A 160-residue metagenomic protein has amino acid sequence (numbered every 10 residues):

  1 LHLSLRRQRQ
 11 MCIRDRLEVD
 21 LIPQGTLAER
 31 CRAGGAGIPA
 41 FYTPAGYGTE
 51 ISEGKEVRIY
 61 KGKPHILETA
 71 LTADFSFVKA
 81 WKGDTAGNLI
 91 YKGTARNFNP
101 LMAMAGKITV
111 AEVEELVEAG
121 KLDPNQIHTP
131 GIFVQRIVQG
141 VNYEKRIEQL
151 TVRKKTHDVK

Functional and structural regions predicted by a protein language model:
L1-I13: Single conserved hydrophobic/aromatic residue that forms the stacking wall/gate of nucleotide- or nucleobase-binding
R7, T26-E29, V117-A119: Short gly/pro/ser/thr-enriched loop/turn and capping motifs at secondary-structure boundaries
Q8, R30-A33, F75, K79 (+3 more regions): Alpha-helical scaffold segments in soluble metabolic enzymes
D15-G93: ATP/pyrophosphate-binding catalytic subdomain of soluble kinases
L71, L89-Y91, R96, M104-K107 (+1 more regions): Conserved catalytic block of serine-dependent lipid acyl chemistry
G83, L101-K160: ATP/nucleoside-binding phosphotransfer catalytic cores, i.e., glycine-rich phosphate-binding loops
